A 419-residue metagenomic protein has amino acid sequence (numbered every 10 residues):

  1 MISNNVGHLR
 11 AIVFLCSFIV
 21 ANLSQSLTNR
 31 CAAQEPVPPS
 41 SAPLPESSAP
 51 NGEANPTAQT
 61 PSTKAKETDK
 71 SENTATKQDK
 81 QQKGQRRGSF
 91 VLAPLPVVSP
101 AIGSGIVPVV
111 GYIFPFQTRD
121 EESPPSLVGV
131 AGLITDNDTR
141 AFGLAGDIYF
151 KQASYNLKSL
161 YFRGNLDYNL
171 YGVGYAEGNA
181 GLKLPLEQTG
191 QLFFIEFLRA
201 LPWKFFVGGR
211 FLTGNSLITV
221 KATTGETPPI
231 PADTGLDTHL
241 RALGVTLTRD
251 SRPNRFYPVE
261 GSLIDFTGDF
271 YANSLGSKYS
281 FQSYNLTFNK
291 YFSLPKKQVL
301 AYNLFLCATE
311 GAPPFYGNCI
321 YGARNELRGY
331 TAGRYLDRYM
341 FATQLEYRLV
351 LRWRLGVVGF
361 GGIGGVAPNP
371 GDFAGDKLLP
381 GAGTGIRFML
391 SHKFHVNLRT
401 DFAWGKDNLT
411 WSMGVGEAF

Functional and structural regions predicted by a protein language model:
M1-L9: N-terminal secretory signal peptides that target proteins for export/translocation
V13-S26: Bacterial N-terminal signal peptides
F18, C31-A93, V97: N-terminal periplasmic/intermembrane-space "pro-region" immediately following the signal or transit peptide
Q81-L92, V98-H239, L336, H395-N397 (+1 more regions): Gram-negative/organellar outer-membrane beta-barrel architecture
P94-P96, P108-Y112, L144-I148, I195-R199 (+8 more regions): Residues on the lipid-exposed face of transmembrane beta-strands in outer-membrane beta-barrel proteins
R119, L166-G172, S216-A222, N254-F256 (+5 more regions): Outer-membrane beta-barrel proteins
V130-A131, G178-K183, T227-T234, F270-G276 (+2 more regions): Extracellular loop and loop/strand-boundary signature of outer-membrane beta-barrel proteins
L243-W353, V357-G361, A367-P368: C-terminal outer-membrane beta-barrel translocator/porin domains of Gram-negative envelope proteins and their
